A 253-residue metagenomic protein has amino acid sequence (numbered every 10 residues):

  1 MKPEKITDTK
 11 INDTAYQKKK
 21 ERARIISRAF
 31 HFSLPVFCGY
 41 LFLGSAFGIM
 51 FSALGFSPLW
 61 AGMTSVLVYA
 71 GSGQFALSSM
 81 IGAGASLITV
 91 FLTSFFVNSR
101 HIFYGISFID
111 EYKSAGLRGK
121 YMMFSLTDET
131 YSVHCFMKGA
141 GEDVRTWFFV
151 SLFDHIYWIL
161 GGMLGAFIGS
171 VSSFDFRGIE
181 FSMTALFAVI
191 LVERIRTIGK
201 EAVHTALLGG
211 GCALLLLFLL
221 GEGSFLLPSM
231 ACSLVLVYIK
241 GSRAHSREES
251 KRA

Functional and structural regions predicted by a protein language model:
M1-V68, S79-I88, L92, H245-A253: Helix-loop-helix hairpins and the membrane-proximal interhelical loops of multi-pass alpha-helical transport proteins
K19-R28, S52-P58, G82-S86, D110-A115 (+4 more regions): Short juxtamembrane and helix-loop transition motifs at transmembrane-helix boundaries in membrane proteins
L34, L41, G62, V66-L67 (+7 more regions): Residue-level signature of the transmembrane alpha-helical core of multi-pass small-molecule transporters
F42-F51, Y69-A76, T184-I195: Hydrophobic transmembrane alpha-helices of secondary-active transporters and Na+-translocating membrane complexes
G73-S79, F103-F108, V192-I198, L216-S224 (+1 more regions): Juxtamembrane membrane-interface segments at transmembrane alpha-helix termini
F91-M183: Helix-loop-helix junctions within the multi-pass membrane cores of secondary transporters/permeases
R145-P228, V235, I239: Membrane-embedded alpha-helical modules
